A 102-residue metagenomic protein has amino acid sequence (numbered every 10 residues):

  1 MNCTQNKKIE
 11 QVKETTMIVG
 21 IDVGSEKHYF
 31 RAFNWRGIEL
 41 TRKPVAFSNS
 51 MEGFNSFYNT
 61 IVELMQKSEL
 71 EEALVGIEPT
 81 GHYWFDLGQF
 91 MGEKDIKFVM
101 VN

Functional and structural regions predicted by a protein language model:
M1-N102: Phosphate- and other anionic-substrate recognition elements at nucleic-acid/protein interfaces
